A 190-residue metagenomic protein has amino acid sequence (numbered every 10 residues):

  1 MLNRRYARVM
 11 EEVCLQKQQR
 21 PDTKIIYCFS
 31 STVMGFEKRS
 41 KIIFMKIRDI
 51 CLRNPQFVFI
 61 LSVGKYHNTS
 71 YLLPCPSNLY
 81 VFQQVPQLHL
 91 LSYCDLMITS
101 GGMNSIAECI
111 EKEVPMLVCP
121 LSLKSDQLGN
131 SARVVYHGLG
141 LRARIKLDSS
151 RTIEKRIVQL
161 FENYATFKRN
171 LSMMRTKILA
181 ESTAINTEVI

Functional and structural regions predicted by a protein language model:
M1-N68: Conserved catalytic-core segment of nucleotide-activated headgroup transferases in glycan assembly
Q19-R20, P74, L91: A short, aliphatic-rich alpha-helical micro-motif
F57, N78-Y80, G140: Short, conserved active-site loop motifs that form the nucleotide-linked donor/cofactor pocket
H67-Q84: Nucleotide-activated donor-binding/catalytic signature segment of Leloir-type glycosyltransferases, i.e., the conserved
F82-S131: A donor-sugar binding/catalytic signature common to diverse glycosyltransferases and related nucleotide-sugar
L123-R156, A184: Change "using UDP/GDP/dTDP sugars" to "using nucleotide sugars
S150-I190: C-terminal amphipathic helix plus adjacent low-complexity, charged tail appended to glycosyltransferase catalytic
